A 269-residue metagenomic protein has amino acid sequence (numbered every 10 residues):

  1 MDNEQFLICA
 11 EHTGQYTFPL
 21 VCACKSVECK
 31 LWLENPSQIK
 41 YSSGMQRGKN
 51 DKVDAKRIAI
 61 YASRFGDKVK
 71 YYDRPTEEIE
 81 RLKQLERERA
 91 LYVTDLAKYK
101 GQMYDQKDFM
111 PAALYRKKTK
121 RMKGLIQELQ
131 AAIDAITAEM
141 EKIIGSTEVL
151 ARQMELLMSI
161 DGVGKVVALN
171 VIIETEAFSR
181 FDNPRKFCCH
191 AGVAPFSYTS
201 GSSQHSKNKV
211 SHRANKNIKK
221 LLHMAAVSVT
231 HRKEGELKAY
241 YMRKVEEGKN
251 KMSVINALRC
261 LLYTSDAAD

Functional and structural regions predicted by a protein language model:
Q5-H12: Short glycine-rich phosphate-binding loop at a beta-alpha junction
Y16-V21: Short, well-ordered alpha-helical microsegments
P36-E155: Long, charge-rich intrinsically disordered scaffolds of nucleic-acid metabolism proteins
Y71-Q84, P111-L114, S206-K209, A239-N256: Short, solvent-exposed helix-loop connector elements
M158-S159, K165, L169-E247, K251: Phosphate-backbone recognition surface of nucleic-acid-processing proteins
Y263-D269: Conserved small/polar residues in nucleotide/adenosyl-binding loops
